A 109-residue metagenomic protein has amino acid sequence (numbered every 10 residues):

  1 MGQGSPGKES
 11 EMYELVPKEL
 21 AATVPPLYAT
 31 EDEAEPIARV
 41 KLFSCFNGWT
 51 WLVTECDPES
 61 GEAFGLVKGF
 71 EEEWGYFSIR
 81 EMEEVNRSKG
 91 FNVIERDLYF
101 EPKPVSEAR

Functional and structural regions predicted by a protein language model:
G2-R109: Catalytic phosphate/metal-binding cores of nucleic-acid and nucleotide-processing enzymes, i.e., regions that mediate
